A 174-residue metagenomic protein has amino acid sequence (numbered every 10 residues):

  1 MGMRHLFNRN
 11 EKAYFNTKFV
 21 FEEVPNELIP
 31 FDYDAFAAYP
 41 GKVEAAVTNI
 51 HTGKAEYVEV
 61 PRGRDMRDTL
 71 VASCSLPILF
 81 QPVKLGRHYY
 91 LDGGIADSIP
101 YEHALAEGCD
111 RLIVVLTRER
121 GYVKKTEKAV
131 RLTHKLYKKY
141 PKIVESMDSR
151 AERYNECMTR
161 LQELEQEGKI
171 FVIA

Functional and structural regions predicted by a protein language model:
M1-A174: Patatin-like phospholipase
